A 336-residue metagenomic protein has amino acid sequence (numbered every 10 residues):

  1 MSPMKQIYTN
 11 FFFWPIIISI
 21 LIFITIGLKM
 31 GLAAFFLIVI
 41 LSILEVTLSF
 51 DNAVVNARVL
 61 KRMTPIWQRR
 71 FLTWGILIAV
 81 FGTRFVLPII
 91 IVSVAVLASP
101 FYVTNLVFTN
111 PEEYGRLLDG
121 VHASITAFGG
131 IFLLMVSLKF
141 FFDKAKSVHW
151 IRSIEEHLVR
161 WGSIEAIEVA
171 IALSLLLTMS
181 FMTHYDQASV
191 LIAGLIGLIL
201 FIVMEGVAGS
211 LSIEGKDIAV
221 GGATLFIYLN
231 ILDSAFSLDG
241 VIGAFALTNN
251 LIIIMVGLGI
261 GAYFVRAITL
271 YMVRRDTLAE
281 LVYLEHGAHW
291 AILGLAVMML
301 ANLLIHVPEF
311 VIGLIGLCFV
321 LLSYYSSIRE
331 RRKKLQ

Functional and structural regions predicted by a protein language model:
S2-Q336: Multi-pass alpha-helical transmembrane bundle typical of ion/small-solute transporters and intramembrane aspartyl
